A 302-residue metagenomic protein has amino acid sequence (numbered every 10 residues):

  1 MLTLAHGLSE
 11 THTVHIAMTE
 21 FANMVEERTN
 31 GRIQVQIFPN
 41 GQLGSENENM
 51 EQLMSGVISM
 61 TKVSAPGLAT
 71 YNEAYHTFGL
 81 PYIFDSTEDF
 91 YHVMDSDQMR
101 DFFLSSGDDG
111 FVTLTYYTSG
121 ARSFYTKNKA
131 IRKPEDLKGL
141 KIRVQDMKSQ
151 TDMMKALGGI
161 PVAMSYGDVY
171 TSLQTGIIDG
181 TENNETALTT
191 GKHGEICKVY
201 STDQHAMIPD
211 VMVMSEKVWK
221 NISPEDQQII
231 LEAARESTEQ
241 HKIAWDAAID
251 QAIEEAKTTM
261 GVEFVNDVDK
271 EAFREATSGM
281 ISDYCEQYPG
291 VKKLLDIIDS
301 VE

Functional and structural regions predicted by a protein language model:
M1-E88, Q98, S106-E302: N-terminal secretory/targeting leader peptides
